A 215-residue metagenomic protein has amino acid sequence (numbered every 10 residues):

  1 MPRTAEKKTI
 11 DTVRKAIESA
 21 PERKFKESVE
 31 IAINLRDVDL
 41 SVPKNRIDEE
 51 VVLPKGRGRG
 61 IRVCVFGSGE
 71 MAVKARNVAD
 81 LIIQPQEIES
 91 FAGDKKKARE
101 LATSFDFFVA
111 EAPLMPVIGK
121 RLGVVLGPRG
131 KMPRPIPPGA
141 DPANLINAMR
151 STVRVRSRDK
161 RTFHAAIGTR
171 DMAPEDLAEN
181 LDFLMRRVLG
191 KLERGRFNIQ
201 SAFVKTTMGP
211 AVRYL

Functional and structural regions predicted by a protein language model:
M1-K8, L215: Intrinsically disordered, compositionally biased charged tails
D11-S19: Interdomain regulatory linker/hinge segments that flank or connect interaction modules in polarity/junction/synaptic
S19-V73, D94-K95: Translation machinery proteins
K24-S28, K191-A202: Flexible, glycine/charged-enriched surface loops at secondary-structure junctions
G67, I167-T169, T206-M208: Flexible glycine-/small-residue-rich
A75, G127, V204: Residue-level signature of catalytic and energy-coupling elements of molecular machines, predominantly ATP/GTP-dependent
P85-D182, R186: Long, charge-patterned amphipathic alpha-helical coiled-coil/hairpin "stalk" segments used as oligomerization
F203-L215: C-terminal edge-of-domain segments
